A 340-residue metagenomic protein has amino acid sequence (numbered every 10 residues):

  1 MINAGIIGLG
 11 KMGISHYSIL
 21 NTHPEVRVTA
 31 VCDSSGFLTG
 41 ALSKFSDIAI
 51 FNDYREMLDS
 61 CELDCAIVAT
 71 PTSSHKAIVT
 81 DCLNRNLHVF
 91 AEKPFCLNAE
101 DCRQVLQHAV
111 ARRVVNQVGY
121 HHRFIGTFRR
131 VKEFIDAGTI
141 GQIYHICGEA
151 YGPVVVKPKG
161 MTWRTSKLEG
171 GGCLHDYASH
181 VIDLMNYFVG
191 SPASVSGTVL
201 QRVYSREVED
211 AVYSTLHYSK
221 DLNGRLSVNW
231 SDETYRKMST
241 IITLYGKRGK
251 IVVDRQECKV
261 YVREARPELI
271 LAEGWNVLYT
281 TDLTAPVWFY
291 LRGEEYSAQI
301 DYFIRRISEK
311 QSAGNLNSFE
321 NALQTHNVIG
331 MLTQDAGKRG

Functional and structural regions predicted by a protein language model:
M1-F45, I304: N-terminal Rossmann-like dinucleotide-binding module
A30, C65, H145: Short, Asp-centered acidic motifs that coordinate Mg2+ and/or phosphate in catalytic or ligand-binding sites
I48-Y54: Conserved SAM-binding strand-loop segment of SAM-dependent methyltransferases
S60, C65, P71-T72, K76-R123 (+1 more regions): Beta-strand-loop-alpha-helix segment that lines the small-molecule cofactor/substrate pocket of alpha/beta enzymes
C65-V68, S219, W288-Y290, A298-G340: C-terminal helix-rich "cap/oligomerization" subdomain common to oxidoreductases
V114, G141-H145, Q334-G340: C-terminal capping/lid region of NAD(P)-dependent oxidoreductase domains
H122-S205: Predominantly a Rossmann-like dinucleotide-binding segment in NAD(P)-dependent oxidoreductases
D183-K259, I300-K310: Contiguous beta-strand/loop segments that form the cofactor/metal-binding neighborhood of enzyme cores
